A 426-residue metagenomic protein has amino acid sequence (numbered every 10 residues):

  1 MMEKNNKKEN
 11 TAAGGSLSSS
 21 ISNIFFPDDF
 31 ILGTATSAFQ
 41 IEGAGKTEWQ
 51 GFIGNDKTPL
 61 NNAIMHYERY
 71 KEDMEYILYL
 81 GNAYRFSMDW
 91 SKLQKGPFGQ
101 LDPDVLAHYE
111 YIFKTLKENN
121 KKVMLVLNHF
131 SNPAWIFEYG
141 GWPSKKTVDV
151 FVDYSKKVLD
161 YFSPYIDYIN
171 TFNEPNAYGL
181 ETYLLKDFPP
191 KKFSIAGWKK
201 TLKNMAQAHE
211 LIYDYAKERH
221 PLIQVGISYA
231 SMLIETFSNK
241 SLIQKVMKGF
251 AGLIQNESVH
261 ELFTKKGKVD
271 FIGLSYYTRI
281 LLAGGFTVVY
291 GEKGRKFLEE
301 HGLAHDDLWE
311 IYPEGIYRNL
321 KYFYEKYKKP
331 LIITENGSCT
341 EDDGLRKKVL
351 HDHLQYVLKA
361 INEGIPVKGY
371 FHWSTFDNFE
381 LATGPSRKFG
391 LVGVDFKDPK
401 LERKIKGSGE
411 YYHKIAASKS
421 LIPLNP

Functional and structural regions predicted by a protein language model:
K4, K8-N82, S87, S91-P426: Non-catalytic scaffold segments within catalytic domains of secreted glycoside hydrolases
